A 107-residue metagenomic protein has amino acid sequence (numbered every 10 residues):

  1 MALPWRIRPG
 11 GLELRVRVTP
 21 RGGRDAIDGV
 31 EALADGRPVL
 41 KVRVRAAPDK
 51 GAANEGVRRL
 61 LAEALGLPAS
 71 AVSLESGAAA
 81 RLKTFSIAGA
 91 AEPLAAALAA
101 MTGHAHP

Functional and structural regions predicted by a protein language model:
M1-R58, L67-A69, S73-A79, T84-P107: Contiguous, often N-terminal, cationic amphipathic patches that form binding interfaces
A64: Residues within the alpha-helical elements of helix-turn-helix
